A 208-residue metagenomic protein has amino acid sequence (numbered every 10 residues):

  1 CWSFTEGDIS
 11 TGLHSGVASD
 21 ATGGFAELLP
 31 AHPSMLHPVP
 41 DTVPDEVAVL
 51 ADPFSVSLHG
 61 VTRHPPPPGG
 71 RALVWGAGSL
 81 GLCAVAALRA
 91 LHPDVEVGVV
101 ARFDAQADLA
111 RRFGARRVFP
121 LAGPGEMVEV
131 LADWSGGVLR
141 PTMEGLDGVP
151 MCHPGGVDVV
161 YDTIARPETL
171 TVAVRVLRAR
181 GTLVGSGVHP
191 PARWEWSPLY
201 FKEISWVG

Functional and structural regions predicted by a protein language model:
C1-L36: Glycine-rich phosphate/adenylate-binding loop and adjacent beta-alpha elements of nucleotide- or dinucleotide-binding
G16, P66-C83, A87: Glycine-rich NAD(P)-binding loop of Rossmann-like domains
D20-G24, T42-T62, W75-C83: A glycine-rich, Thr/Ser-enriched phosphate-binding loop motif common to dinucleotide/cofactor-binding enzymes
H32, P93, F113-A115, A179 (+1 more regions): Short, structured coil segments at secondary-structure junctions
T62-P67, A90, R175-V176: Glycine-rich helix-loop-beta junction characteristic of Rossmann-like nucleotide cofactor-binding loops
R71-A77, R89-E168: Adenosine-nucleotide cofactor-binding segment
A84, L88, A110, L199: Short hydrophobic alpha-helical segments of the AMP-binding
R111, P167-G208: Glycine-rich phosphate-binding loop and adjacent beta-alpha segment of Rossmann(oid) nucleotide-cofactor-binding
